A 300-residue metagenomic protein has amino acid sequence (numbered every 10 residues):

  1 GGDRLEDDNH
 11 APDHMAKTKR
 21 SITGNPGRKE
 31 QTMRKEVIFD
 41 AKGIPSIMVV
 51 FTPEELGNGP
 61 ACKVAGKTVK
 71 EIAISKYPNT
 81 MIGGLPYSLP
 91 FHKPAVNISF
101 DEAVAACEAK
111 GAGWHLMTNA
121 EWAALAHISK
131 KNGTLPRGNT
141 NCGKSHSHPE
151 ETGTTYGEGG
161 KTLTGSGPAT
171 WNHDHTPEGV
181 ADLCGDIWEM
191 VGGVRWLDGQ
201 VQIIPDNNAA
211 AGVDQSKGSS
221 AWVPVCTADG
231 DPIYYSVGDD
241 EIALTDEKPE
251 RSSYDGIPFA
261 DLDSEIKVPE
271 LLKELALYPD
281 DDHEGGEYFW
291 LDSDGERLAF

Functional and structural regions predicted by a protein language model:
G1-G2: N-terminal regions encompassing targeting/leader/pre-sequences
D8-A11: Short hydrophobic alpha-helical segments enriched in small aliphatic residues
H14-P26, T155-G160, L183, I187-R195 (+1 more regions): C-terminal, surface-exposed recognition/capping segments
R20, Q31-R34: Non-catalytic substrate-recognition and accessory regions of acyl/acetyltransferase enzymes
R34-G113, D198-L244, P249, A299: Extracellular adhesion/carbohydrate-recognition regions
P60-L183, G212: Short aromatic-cysteine micro-motif
A124, R195-G199: Flexible loop/turn segments at secondary-structure boundaries
